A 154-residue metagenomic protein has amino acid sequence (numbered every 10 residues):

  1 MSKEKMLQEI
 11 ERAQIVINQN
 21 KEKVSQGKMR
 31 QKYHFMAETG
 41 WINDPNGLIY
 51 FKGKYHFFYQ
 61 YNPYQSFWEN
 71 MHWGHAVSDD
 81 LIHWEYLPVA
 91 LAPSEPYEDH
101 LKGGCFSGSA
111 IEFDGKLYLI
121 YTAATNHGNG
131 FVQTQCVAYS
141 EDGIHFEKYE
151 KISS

Functional and structural regions predicted by a protein language model:
M1-S154: Beta-rich carbohydrate-recognition and catalytic domains
